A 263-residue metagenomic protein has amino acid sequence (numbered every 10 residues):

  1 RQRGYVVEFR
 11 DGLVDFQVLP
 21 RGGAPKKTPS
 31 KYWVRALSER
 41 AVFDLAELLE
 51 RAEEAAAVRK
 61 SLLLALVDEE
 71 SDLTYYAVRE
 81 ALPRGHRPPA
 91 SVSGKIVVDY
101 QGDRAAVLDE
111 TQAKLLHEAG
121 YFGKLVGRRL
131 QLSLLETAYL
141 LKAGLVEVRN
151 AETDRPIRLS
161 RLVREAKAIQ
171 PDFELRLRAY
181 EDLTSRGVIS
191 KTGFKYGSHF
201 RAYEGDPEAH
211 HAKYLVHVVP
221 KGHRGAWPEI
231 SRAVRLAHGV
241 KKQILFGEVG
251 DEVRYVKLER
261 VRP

Functional and structural regions predicted by a protein language model:
R1-P263: Long Lys/Arg-rich low-complexity intrinsically disordered regions in nucleic-acid-associated proteins
